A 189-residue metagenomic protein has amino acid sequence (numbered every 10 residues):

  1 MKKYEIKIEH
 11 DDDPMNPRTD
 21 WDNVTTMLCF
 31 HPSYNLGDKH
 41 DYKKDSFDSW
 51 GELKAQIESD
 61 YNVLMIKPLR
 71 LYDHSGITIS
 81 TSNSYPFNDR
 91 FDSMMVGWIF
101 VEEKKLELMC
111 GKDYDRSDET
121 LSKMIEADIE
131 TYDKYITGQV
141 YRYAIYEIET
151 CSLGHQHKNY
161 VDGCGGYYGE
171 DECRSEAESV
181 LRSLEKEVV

Functional and structural regions predicted by a protein language model:
M1-V189: Acidic interaction surfaces
